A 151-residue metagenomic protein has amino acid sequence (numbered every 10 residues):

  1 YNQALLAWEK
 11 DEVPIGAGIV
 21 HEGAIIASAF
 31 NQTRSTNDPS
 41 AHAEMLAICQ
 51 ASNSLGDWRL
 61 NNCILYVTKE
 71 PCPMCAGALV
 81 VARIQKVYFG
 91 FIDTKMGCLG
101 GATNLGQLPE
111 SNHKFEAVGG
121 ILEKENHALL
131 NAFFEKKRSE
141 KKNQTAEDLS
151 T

Functional and structural regions predicted by a protein language model:
Y1-W8, P71-T151: Zinc-dependent deaminase
A4-A7, A17, A27, A43 (+1 more regions): Small-residue (primarily alanine) positions within well-ordered alpha-helices, especially packing/interaction faces
D11-I15, N61: Short, basic and Ser/Thr-rich N-terminal targeting/leader segments
I15-G23: Short beta-strand scaffold segments in enzyme catalytic cores
A17, G56-D57, G106-P109: Short secondary-structure boundary/capping segments
I26-T33: Short beta->alpha transition motifs characteristic of CBS
N37, A41, M45-A82: Helix-adjacent hinge/juxtasegments
